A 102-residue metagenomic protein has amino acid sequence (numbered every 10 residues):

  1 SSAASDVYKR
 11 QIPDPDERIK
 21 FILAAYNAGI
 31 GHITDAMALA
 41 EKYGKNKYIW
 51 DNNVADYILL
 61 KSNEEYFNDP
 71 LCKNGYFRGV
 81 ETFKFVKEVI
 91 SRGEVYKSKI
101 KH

Functional and structural regions predicted by a protein language model:
S1-Y8: Short, small-residue-biased leader/transition segments that mark boundaries at the very start of proteins
Y8-E17: Short helix/loop segment immediately N-terminal to the Walker
E17-V95: Catalytic and substrate-binding regions of cell-wall glycan-acting enzymes that process beta-1,4-linked
E94-H102: N-terminal secretory targeting signals
